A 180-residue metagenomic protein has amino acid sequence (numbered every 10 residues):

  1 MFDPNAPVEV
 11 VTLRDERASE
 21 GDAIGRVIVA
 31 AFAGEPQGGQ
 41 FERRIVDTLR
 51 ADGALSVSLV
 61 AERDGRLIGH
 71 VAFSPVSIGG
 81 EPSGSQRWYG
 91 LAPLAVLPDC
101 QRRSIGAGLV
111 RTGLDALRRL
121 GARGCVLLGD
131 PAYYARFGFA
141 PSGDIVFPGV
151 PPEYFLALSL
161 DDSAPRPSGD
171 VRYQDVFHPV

Functional and structural regions predicted by a protein language model:
M1-E9, P131, A135-V180: Terminal substrate-recognition subdomain of acyl/acetyltransferases
V10-I24: A short beta-loop-alpha structural element at the N-terminal edge of CoA-dependent acyl/N-acetyltransferase catalytic
G25, F32-I78: Active-site rim helix/loop that mediates acceptor-substrate recognition in acyltransferases
L59, G69-V71, Y89, L94 (+1 more regions): Conserved GNAT-family N-acetyltransferase fold
R66, L97-G108, L120, R136-F137: Conserved glycine-rich acetyl-CoA-binding loop
V76-L91, Q101: A conserved beta-turn-beta hairpin within the catalytic core of GNAT-like acetyltransferases that forms part
L91, V96, R102-D115, L127: Conserved acetyl-CoA-binding loop-helix of GNAT-fold acetyltransferases
L114-G129, S142: Conserved GNAT acetyl-CoA-binding A-motif
